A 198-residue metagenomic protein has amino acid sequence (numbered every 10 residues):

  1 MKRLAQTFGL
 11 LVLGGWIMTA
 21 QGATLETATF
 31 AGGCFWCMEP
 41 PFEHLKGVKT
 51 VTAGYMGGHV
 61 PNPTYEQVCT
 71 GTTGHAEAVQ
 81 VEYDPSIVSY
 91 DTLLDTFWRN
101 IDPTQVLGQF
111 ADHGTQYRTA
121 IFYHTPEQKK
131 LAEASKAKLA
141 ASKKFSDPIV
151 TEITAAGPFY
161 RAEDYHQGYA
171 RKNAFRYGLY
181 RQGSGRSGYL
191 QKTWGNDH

Functional and structural regions predicted by a protein language model:
M1-K2: N-terminal secretory signal peptides that target proteins for export/translocation
A5-T19: Bacterial N-terminal signal peptides
M18-H198: Flexible coil/turn and secondary-structure edge motifs
